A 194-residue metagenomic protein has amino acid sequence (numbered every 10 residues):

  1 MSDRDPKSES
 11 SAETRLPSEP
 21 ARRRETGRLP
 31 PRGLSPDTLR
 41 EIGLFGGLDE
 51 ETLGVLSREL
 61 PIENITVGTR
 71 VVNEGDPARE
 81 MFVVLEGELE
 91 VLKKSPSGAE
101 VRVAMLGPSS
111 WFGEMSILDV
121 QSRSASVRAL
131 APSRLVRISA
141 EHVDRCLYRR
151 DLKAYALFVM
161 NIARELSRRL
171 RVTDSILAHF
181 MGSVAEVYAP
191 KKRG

Functional and structural regions predicted by a protein language model:
M1-G194: Cytosolic regulatory regions built on CNB/CRP/Popeye-like sensor folds
